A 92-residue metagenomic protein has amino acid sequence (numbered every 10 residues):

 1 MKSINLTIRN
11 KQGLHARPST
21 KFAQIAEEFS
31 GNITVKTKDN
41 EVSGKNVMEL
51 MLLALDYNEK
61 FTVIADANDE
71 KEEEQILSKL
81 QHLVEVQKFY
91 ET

Functional and structural regions predicted by a protein language model:
M1-N10: Short amphipathic
N10, K38, I64, N68: Conserved short-loop catalytic and cofactor-binding motifs
K11-K45, L52-L53: Compact, glycine-rich, soluble single-domain proteins
N46-V47, I76: Short secondary-structure transition/capping segments
D56-T92: C-terminal structural segments of small proteins and small subunits
